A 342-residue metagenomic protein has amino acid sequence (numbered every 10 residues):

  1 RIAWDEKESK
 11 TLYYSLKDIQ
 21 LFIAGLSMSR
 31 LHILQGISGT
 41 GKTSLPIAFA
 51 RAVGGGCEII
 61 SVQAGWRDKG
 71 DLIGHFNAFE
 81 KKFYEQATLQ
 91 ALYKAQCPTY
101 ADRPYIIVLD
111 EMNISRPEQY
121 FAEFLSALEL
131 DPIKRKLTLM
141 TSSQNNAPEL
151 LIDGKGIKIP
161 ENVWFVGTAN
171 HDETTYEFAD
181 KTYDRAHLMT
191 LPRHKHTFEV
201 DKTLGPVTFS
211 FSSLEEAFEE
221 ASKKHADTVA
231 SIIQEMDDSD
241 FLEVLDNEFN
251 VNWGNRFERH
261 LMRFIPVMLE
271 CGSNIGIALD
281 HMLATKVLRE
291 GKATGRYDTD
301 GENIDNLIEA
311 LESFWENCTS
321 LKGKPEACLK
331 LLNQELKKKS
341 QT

Functional and structural regions predicted by a protein language model:
R1-E216: AAA+ P-loop NTPase catalytic core and its hallmark functional loops
D201-T342: Alpha-helical lid/collar subdomain of P-loop NTPases
